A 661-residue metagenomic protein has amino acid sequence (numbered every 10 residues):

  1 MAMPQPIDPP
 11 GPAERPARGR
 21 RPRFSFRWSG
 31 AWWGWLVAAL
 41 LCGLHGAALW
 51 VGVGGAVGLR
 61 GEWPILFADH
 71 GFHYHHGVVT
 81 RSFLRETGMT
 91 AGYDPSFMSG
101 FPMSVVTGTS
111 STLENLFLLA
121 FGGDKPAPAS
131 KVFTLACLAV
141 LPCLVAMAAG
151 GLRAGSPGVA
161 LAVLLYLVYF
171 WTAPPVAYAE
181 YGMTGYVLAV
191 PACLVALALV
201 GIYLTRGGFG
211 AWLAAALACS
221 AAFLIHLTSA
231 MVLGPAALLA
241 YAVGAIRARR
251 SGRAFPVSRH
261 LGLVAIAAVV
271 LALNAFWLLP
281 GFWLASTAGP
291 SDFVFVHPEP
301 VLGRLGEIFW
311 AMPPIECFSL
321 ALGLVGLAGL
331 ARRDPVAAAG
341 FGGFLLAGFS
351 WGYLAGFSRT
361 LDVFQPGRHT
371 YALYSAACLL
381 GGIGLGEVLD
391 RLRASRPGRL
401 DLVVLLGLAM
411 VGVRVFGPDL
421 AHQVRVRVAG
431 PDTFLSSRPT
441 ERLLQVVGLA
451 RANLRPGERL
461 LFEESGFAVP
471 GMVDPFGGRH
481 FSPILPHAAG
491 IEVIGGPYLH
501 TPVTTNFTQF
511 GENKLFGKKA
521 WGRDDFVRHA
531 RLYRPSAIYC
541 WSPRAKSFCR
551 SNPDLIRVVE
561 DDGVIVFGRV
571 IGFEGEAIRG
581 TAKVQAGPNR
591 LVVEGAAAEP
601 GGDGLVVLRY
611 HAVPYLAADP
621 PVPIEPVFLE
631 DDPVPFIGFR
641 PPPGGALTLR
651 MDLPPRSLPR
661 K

Functional and structural regions predicted by a protein language model:
M1, L389-D390, G466: Short linear, low-complexity motifs centered on an aromatic residue
M1-R27, R660-K661: Short, intrinsically disordered terminal tails adjacent to the first/last structured region
Q5, I383-L385, P497, T505-N506: Short conserved micro-motifs at the rims of enzyme active sites and ligand-binding pockets
P6-P9, A214, S465-G466: Short, hydrophobic/aliphatic alpha-helical segments
P6-P9, V57, N589: Positively charged, lysine/arginine-rich intrinsically disordered segments
R18-F434, Q445, R455, A537-C540 (+1 more regions): Membrane-embedded transmembrane-helix bundle of lipid-linked glycan/lipid transferases
C143, G208, V411-K661: Extracytoplasmic
